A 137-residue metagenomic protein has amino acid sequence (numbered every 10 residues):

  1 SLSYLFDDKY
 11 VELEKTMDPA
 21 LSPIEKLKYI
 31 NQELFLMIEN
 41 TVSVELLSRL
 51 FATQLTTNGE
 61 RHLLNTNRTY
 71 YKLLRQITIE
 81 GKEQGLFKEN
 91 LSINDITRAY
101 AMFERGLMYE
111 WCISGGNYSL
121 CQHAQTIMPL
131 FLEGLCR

Functional and structural regions predicted by a protein language model:
Y4, V11-T41, I93, T97-Y100 (+1 more regions): Hydrophobic alpha-helical connector segments
D7, T57-Q84, N94-R98, M102: Amphipathic alpha-helical packing segments from all-alpha helical-bundle domains
D8-K9, I38-E45, I77, G81 (+2 more regions): A short secondary-structure junction motif
Y10, E14, D18, E83-L86 (+1 more regions): Short, flexible helix-adjacent loops and helix caps
Y29, E33-L36, K72, Q76-Q84 (+2 more regions): C-terminal peripheral helix-coil segments that are non-catalytic and often amphipathic
I38-N58: Amphipathic alpha-helical segments used for helix-helix packing
E89-E110, Q125-F131: Hydrophobic alpha-helical segments that form the core of small-molecule binding pockets and/or dimer interfaces
